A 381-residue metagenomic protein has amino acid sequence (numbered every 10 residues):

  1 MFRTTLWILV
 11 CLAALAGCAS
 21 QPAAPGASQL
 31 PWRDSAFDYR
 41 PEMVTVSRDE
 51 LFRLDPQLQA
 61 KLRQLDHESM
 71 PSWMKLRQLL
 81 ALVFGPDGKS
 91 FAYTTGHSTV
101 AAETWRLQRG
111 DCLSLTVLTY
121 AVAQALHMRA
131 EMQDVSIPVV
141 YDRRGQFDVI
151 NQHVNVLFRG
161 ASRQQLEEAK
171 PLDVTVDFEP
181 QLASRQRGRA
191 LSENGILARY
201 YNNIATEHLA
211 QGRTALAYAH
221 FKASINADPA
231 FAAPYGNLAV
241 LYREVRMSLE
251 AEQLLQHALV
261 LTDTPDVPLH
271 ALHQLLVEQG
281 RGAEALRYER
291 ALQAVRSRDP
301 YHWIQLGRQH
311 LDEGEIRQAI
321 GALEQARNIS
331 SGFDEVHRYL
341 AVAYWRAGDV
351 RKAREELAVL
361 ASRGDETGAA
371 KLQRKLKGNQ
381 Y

Functional and structural regions predicted by a protein language model:
P41-T104: Secondary-structure boundary elements
T95-Y235, V240, S248-L261, P268: Long, contiguous interaction/recruitment modules in multidomain scaffold/adaptor proteins
N203, N237, A271, Q305 (+2 more regions): Canonical tetratricopeptide repeat
A227, L261-T262, A294-V295, I329 (+1 more regions): Structural marker of alpha-solenoid helical repeat scaffolds
P234, P268, H302, V336 (+1 more regions): TPR alpha-solenoid repeat register
